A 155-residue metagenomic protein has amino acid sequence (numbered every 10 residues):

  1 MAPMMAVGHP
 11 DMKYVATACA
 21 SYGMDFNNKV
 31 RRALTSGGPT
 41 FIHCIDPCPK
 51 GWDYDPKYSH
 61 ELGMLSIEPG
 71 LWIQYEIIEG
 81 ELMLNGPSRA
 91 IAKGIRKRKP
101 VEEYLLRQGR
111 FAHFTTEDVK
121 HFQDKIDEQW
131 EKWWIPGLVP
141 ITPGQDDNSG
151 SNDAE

Functional and structural regions predicted by a protein language model:
M1-S36: Conserved thiamine diphosphate
V15-A18, F41-I45: Short, conserved beta-strand edge motifs with alternating hydrophobic and charged residues
S36, T40, G51: Active-site-proximal acidic segments at structured loop/helix or strand boundaries that coordinate catalytic metals
D46-E155: Flexible, low-complexity linker and terminal segments
